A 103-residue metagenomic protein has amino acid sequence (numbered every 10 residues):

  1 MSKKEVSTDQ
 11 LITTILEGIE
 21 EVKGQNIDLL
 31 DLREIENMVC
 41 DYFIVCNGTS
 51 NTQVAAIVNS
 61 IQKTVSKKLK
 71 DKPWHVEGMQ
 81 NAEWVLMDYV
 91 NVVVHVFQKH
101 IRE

Functional and structural regions predicted by a protein language model:
M1-V39, N47-V85, K99-R102: Polybasic/polar functional segments that serve as interface/processing modules
D41, N91: Conserved acidic residues
M87-Y89: Active-site beta-strand termini and strand-to-loop segments that position acidic
